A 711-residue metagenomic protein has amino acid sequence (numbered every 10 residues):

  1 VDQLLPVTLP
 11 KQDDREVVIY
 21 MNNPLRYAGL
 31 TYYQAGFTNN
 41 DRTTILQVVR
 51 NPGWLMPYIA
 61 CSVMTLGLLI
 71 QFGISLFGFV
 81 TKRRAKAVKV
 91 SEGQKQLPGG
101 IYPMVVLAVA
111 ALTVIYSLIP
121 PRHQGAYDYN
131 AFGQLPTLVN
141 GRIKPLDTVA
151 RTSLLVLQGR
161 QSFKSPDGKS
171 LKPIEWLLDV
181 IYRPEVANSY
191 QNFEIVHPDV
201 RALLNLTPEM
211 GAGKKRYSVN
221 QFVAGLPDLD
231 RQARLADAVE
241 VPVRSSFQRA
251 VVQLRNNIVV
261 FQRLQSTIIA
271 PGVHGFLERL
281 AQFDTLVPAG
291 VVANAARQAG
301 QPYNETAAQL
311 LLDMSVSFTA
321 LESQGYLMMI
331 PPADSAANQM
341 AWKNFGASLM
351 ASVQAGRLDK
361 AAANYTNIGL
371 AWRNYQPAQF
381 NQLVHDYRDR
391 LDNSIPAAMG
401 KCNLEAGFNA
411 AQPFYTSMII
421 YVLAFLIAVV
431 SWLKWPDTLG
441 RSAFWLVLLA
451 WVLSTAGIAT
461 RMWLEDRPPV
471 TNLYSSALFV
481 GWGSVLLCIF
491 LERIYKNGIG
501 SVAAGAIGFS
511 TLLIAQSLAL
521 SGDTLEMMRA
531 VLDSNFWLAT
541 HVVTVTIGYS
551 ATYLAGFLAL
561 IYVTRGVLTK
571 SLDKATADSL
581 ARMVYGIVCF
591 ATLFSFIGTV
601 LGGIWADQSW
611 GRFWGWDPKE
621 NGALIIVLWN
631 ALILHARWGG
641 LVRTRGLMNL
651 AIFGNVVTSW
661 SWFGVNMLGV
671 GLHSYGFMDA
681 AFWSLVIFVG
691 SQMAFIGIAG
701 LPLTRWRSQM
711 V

Functional and structural regions predicted by a protein language model:
V1-V711: Solvent-exposed, non-transmembrane regions of integral membrane proteins
